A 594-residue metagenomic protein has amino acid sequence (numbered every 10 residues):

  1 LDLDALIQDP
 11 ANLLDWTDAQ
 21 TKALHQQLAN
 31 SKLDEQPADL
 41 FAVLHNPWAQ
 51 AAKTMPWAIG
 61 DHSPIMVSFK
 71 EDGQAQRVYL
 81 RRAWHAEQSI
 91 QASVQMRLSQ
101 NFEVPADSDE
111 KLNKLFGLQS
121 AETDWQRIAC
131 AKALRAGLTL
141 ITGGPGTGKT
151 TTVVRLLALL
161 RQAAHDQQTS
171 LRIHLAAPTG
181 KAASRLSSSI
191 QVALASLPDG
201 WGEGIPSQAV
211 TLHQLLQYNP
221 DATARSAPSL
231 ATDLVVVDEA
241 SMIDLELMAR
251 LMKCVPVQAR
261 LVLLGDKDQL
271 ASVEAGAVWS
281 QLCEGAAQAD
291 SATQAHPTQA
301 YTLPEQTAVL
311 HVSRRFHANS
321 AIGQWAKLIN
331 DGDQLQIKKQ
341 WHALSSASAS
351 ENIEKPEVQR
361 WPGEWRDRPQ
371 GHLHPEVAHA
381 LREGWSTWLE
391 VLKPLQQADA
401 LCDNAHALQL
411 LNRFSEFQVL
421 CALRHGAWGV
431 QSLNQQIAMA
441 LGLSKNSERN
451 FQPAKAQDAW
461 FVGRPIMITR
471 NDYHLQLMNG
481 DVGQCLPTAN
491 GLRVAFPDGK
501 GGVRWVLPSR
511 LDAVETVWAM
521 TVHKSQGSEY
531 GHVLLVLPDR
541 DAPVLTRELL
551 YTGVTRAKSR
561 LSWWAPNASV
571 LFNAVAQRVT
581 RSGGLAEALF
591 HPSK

Functional and structural regions predicted by a protein language model:
L1-D107, S241: N-terminal accessory nucleic-acid engagement/regulatory domains that precede and modulate ATP-driven motor cores
L6, I90, D238, D266 (+6 more regions): Residue-level signature of catalytic and energy-coupling elements of molecular machines, predominantly ATP/GTP-dependent
L118-L134, A407: Pre-Walker A adenine-sensing motif
R127-C130, L134-A347: ASCE P-loop NTPase helicase motor core
P256, K455, A459-V462, M478 (+1 more regions): Residue-level recognition of short, solvent-exposed, well-ordered loop/turn junctions that link secondary-structure
D268, S272-I466, D472-H474: Conserved helicase motor core of P-loop NTPases
R470-L475, D539-D541: Short, charged beta-turn/beta-strand-edge "cap" motif at the junction between a beta-strand and an adjacent loop
D481-K594: C-terminal accessory regions
